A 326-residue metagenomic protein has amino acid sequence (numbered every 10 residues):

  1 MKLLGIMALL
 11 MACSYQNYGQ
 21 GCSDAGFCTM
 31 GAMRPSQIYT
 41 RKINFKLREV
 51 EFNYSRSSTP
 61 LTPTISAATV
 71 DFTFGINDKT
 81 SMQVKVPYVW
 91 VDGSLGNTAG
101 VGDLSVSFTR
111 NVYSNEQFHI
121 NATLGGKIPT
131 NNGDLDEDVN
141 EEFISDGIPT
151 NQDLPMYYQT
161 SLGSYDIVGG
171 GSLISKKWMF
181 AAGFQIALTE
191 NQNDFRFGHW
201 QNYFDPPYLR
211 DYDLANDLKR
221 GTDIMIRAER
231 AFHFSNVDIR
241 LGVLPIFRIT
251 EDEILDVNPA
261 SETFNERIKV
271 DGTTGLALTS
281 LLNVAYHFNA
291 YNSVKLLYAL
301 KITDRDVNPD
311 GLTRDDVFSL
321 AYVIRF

Functional and structural regions predicted by a protein language model:
Y15-R48, Y54, S58-L61, N132: Outer-membrane beta-barrel biogenesis signature
Y18-G21, M33-K42, K79, L95 (+4 more regions): Short loop/turn motifs that connect adjacent beta-strands in outer-membrane beta-barrel proteins
K42-T69, G96, D153-Y158: Surface-exposed strand-loop-strand hairpins of Gram-negative outer-membrane beta-barrel proteins
N44-N53, S58, M82, Q201-F326: Outer membrane beta-barrel transmembrane domains
Y54-P63, V89, G93-V101, G133-E141 (+4 more regions): Outer-membrane beta-barrel translocator domains and adjoining extracellular loop/strand segments of Gram-negative
T64-A68, T98-L104, F118, S161-I167 (+5 more regions): Residues that define the transmembrane beta-barrel architecture of outer-membrane proteins
F74-D78, V112-E116, I174-M179, F232-N236 (+2 more regions): Outer-membrane beta-barrel strand-turn architecture
G163-Y212, N216-T222: Hydrophobic, aromatic-enriched interface-forming segments
